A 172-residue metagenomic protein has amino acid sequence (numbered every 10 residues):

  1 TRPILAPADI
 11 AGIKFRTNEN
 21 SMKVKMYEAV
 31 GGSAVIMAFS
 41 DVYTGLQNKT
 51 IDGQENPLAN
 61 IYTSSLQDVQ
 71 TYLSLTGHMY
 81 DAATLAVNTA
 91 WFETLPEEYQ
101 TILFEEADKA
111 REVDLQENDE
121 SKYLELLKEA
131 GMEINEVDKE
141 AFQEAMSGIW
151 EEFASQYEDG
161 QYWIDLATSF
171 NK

Functional and structural regions predicted by a protein language model:
T1-K172: N-terminal secretory/targeting leader peptides
